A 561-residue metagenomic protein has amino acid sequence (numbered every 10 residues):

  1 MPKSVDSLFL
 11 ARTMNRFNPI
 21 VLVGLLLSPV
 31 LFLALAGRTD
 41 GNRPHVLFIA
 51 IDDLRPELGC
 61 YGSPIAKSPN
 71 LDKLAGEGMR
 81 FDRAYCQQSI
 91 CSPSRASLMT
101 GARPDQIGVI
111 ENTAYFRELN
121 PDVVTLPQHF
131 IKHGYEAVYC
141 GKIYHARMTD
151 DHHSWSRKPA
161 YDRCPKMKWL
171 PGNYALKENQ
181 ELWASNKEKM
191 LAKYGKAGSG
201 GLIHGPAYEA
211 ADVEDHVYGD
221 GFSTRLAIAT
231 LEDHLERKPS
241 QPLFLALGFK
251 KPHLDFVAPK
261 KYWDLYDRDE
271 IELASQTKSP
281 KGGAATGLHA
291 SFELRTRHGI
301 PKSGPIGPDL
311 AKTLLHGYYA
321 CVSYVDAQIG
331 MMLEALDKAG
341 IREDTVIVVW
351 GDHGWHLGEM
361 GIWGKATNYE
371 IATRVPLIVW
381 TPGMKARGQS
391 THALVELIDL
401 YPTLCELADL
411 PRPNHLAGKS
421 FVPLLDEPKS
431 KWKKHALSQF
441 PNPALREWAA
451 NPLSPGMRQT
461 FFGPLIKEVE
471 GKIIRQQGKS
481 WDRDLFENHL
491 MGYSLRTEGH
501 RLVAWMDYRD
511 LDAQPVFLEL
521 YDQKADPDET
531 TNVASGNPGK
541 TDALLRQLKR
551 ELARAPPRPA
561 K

Functional and structural regions predicted by a protein language model:
P2-K3, R12-P19: Positively charged n-region of N-terminal signal peptides that target proteins for export
V21-F32: Bacterial N-terminal signal peptides
L35-R501, R509-A513, T531-R550: Formylglycine-dependent sulfatase
L520-Y521: Short hydrophobic beta-strand that contains or immediately precedes a catalytic carboxylate
D526: Intrinsically disordered, low-complexity polar regions and short flexible loop motifs
